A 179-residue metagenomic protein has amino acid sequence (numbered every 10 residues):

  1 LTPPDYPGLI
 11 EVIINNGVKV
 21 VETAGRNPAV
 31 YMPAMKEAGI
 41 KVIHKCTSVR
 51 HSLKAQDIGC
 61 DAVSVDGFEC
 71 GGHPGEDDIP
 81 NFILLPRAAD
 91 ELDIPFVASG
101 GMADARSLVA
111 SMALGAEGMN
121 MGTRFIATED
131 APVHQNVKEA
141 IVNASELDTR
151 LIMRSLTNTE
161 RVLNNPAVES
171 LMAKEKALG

Functional and structural regions predicted by a protein language model:
L1-L92: Active-site entrance/lid segments in N-terminal catalytic domains of soluble metabolic enzymes
A24, A38, S52-A55, C60-C70 (+3 more regions): Small-side-chain structural scaffolding
G75-V97, A103-G179: Conserved active-site-proximal phosphate/metal-binding subdomains
